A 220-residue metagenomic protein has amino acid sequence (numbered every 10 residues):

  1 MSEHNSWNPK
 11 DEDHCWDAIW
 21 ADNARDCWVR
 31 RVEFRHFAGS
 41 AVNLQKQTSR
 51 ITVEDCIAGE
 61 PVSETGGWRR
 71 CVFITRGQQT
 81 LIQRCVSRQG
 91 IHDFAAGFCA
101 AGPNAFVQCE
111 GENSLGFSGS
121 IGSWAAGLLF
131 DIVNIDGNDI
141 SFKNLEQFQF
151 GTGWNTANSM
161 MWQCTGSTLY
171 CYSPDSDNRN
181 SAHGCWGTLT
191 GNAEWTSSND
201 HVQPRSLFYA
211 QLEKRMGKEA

Functional and structural regions predicted by a protein language model:
M1, R25-H36, Q47-S63, R76-H92 (+3 more regions): Right-handed parallel beta-helix
S2-S6: Extracellular/periplasmic ectodomains of large secreted or surface enzymes and adhesion receptors
W7-P9, A18, A58, I82: Active-site-proximal segments of catalytic enzyme domains that coordinate small-molecule cofactors or metal ions
P9, E64-G66, F142-N144: Short acidic, glycine/proline-rich loop/turn micro-motifs
K10-A24, L44: Extracellular beta-strand-rich solenoid/capping regions of secreted or surface-exposed proteins that bind or remodel
W16-I19, W68-V72, D93-A95, S114-S120 (+1 more regions): Short, recurring structural edge motifs at helix starts
A105-A220: Gly/Ser/Thr/Ala-enriched C-terminal appendages of enzymes
